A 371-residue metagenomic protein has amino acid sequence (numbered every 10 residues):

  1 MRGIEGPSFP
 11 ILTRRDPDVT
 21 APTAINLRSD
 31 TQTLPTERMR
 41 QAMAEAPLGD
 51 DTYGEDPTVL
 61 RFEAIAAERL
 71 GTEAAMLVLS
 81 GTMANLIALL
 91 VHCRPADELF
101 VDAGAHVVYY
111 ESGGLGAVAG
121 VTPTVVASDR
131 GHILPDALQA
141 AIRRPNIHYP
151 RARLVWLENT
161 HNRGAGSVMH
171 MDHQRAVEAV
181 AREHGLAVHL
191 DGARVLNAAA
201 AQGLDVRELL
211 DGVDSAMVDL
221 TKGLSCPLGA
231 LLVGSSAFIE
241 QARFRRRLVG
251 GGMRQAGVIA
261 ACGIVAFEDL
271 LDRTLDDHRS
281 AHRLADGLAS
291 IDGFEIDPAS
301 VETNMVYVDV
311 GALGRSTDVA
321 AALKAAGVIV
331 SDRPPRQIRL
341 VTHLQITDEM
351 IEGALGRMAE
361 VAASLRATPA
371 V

Functional and structural regions predicted by a protein language model:
G3-G6: Residue-identity detector for glycine
L12-R14, D18-G311, S316-A326, S331-I346 (+1 more regions): Conserved PLP-enzyme active-site core in the AAT-like
